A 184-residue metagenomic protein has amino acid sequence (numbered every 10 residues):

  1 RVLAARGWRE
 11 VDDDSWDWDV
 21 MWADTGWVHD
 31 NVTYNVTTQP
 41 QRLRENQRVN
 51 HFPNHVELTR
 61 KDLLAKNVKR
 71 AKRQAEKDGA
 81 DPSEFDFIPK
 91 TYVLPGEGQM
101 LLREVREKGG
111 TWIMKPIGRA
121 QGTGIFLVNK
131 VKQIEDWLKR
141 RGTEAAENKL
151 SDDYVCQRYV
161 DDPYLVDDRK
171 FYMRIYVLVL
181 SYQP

Functional and structural regions predicted by a protein language model:
R1-W8: Short, charged N-terminal beta->alpha structural module
A4, A23, R119-Q121: Generic detector of intrinsically disordered, low-complexity, polar/charged segments
G7, W27, E76-G79: Glycine-centered secondary-structure boundary/capping sites
W8-W18, Q99, V105-K108: Generic structural signal for short, solvent-exposed loop/turn connectors between secondary structure elements
E10-H51: Short, well-ordered secondary-structure micro-motifs within conserved domains or adaptor modules
P40, R44-N46, E57-P184: Active-site nucleotide/adenylate-binding loops and adjacent lid/helix of ATP-dependent enzymes
